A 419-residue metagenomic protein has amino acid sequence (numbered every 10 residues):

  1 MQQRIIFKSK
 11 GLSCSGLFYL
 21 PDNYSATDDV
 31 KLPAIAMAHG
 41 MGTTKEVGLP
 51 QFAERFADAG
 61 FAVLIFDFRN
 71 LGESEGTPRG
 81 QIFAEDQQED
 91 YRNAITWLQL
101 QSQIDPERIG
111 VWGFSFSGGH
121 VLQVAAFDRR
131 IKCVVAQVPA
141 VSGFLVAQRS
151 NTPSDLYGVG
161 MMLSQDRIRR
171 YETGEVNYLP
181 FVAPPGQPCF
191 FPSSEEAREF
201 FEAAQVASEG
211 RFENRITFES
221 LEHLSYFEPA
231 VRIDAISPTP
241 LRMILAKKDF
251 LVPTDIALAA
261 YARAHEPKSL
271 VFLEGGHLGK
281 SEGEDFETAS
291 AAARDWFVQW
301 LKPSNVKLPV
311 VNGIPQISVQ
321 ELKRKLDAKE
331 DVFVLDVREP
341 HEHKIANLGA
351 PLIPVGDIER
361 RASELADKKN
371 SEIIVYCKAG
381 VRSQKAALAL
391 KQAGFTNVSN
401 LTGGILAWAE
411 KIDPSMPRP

Functional and structural regions predicted by a protein language model:
M1-V30, G283: N-terminal cap/lid segment of alpha/beta-hydrolase-fold proteins
G48, Q81-S102: Alpha/beta-hydrolase active-site loop
R55-E75: Conserved alpha/beta-hydrolase
L122-F201: Alpha/beta-hydrolase-fold enzymes
I236-S237, M243-L245: Short beta-strand/loop motif that positions the catalytic acidic residue of the alpha/beta-hydrolase fold
F250-I256: Conserved alpha/beta-hydrolase "acid-adjacent" motif
G275-T288: Catalytic histidine-centered segment of alpha/beta-hydrolase-like enzymes
V306-F333, P340-I374, K378-P419: Rhodanese-like catalytic fold shared by cysteine-dependent sulfurtransferases and DSP/PTP-type phosphatases
